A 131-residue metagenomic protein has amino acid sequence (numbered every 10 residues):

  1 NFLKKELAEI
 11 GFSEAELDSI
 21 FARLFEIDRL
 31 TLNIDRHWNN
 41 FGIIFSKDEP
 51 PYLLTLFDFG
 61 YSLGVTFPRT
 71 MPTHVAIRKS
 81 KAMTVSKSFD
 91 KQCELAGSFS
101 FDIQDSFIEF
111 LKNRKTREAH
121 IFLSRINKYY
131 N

Functional and structural regions predicted by a protein language model:
F2-V65: Conserved kinase catalytic-core segment
L32, I44-N131: C-terminal catalytic region of ATP-dependent kinase domains
